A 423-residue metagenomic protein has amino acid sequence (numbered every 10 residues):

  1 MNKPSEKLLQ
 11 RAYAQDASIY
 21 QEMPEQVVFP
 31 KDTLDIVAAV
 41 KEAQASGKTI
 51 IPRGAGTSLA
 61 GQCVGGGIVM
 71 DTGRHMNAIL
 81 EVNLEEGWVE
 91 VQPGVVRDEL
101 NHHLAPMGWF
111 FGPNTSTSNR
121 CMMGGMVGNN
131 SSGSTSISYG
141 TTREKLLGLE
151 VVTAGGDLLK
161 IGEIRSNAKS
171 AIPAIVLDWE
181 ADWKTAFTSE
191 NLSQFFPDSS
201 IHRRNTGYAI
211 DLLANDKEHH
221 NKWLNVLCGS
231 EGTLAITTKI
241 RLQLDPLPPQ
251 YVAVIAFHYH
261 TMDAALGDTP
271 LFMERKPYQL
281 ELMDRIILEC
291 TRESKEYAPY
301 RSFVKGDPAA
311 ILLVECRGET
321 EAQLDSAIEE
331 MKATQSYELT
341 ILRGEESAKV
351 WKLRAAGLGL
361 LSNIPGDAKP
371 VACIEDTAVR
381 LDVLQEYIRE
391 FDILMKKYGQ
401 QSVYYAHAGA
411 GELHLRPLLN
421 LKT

Functional and structural regions predicted by a protein language model:
M1, A38-S46, H103, G267-K276 (+3 more regions): Generic non-transmembrane alpha-helical segments
M1-K48, A55-G87, S116, Y139 (+5 more regions): N-terminal flexible segment immediately upstream of the FAD-binding catalytic core in FAD-dependent oxidoreductases
A17-I50, I68, T72-T117, V127 (+3 more regions): N-terminal glycine-rich flavin-associated loop
I36-I50, L104-C121, G207-L227, W351-G357 (+2 more regions): Short, hydrophobic/aliphatic alpha-helical segments
I50, L59, L100, I255 (+4 more regions): Extended, hydrophobic alpha-helical segments in both membrane/secreted and soluble proteins
S58, L84, M122, T153-A154 (+1 more regions): Short, acidic, Ser/Thr-enriched surface-loop or helix-capping motifs
M126-G128, S136-T142, L146-A355, R389: C-terminal substrate-binding/cap subdomain adjacent to the FAD-binding core in PCMH-type and related FAD-linked
